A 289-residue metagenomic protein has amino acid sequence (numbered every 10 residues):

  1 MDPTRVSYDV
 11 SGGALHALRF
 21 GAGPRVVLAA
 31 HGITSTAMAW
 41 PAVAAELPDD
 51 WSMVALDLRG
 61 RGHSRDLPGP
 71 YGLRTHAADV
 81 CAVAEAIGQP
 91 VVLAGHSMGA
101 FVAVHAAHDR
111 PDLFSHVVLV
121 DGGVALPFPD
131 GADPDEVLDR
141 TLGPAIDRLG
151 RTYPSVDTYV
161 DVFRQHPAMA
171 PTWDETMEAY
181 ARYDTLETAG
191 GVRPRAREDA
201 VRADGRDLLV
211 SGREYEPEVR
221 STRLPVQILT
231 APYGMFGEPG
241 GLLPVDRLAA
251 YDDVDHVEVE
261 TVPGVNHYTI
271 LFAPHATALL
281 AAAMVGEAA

Functional and structural regions predicted by a protein language model:
M1-L28, P48-W51, G88-Q89, A249 (+3 more regions): Alpha/beta-hydrolase fold catalytic core
H16-D66: Conserved HGGG/HGGXW glycine-rich cap/lid loop of the alpha/beta-hydrolase fold
V54, L58-A94: Active-site loop/oxyanion-hole signature of alpha/beta-hydrolase fold enzymes
Q89-D133: Conserved hydrolase catalytic core segment
V120-P154: A catalytic-pocket lid/entrance helix-loop region that shapes and gates access to the active site across common
G150-D204: Conserved alpha/beta-hydrolase catalytic His-Asp/Glu region
T185-D253: Conserved serine/cysteine hydrolase catalytic core
V262-P274: Catalytic histidine-centered segment of alpha/beta-hydrolase-like enzymes
